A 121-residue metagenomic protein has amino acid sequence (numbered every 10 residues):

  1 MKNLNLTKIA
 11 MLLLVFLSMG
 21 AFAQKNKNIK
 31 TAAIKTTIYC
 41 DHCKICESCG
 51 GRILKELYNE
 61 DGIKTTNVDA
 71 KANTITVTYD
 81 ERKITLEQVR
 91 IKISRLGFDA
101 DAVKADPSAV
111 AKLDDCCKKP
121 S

Functional and structural regions predicted by a protein language model:
M1-K30: Bacterial Sec-dependent N-terminal signal peptides
K27-H42: Short glycine-/aliphatic-rich beta-strand segments at the starts of folded cytosolic domains
I38-L57, C116-C117: Short, thiol/selenol-centered motifs that function as redox-active sites or metal-ligating centers
G51-E56, T85-E87, R95-F98, P120-S121: Short, low-complexity, polar/charged sequence segments that are solvent-exposed and flexible
I53-D69: Short acidic amphipathic segments
T65-A109: Mid-chain, structured segments of secreted extracytoplasmic proteins
A111-S121: Short, low-order "capping/linker" segments at domain edges
